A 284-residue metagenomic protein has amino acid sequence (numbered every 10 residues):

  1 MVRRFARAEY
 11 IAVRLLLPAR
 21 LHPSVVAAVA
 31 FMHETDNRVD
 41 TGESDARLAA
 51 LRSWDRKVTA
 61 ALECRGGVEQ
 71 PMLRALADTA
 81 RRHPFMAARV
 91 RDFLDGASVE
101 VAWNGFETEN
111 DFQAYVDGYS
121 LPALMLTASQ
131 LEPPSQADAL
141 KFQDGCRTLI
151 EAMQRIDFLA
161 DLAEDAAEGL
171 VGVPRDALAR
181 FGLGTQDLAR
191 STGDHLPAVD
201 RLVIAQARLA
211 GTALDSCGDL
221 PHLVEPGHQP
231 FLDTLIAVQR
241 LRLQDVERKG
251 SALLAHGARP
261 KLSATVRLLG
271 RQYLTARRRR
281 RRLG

Functional and structural regions predicted by a protein language model:
M1-M153, L159-G284: Catalytic cores of Mg2+-dependent Asp-rich isoprenoid enzymes
